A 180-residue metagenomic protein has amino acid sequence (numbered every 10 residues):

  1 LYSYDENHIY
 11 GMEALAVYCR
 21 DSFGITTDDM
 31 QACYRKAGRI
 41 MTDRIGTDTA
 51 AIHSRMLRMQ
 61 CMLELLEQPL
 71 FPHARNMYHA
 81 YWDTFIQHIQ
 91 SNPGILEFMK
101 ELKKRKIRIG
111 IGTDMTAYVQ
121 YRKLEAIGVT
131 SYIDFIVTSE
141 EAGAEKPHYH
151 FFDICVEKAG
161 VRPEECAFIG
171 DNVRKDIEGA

Functional and structural regions predicted by a protein language model:
L1, T116-Y118, V173-R174: Short, solvent-exposed loop/turn segments at secondary-structure junctions
L1-P93: N-terminal helical cap/lid subdomain that shapes the substrate entry/recognition surface in HAD-like hydrolases
H73-I127, F135-S139, E145: Substrate-recognition element of Asp-dependent hydrolases with the DxDx(T/V) motif
S131-F135, P163-C166: Short acidic capping loops at alpha-helix termini that bridge into adjacent secondary structure
S139-E140, I169: Conserved residues at the C-terminal ends of beta-strands
E145-I177: Conserved Lys-Pro-Asp/Glu-containing loop-to-beta segment of HAD-superfamily phosphomonoesterases, centered on
